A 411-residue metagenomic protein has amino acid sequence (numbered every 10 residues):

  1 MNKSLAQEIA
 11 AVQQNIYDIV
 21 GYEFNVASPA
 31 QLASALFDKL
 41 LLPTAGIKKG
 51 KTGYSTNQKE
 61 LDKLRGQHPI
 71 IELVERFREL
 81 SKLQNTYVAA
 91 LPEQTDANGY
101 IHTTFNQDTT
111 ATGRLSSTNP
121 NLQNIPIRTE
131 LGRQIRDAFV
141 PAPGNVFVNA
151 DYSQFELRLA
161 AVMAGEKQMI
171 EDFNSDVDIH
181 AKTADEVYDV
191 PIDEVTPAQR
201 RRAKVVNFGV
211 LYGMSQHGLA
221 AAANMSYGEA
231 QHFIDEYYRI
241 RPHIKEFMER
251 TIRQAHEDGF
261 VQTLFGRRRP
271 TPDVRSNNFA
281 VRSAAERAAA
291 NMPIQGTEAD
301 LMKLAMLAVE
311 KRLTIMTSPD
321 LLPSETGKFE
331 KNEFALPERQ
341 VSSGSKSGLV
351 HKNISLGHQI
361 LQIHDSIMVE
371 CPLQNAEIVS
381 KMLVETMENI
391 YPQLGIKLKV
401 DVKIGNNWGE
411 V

Functional and structural regions predicted by a protein language model:
M1-R128, V146, S153-E156, Q216 (+4 more regions): Conserved "right-hand" nucleotidyltransferase catalytic core of DNA-directed polymerases
Q14, D18-E72, R239-R287, E370 (+1 more regions): C-terminal polymerase-core module
S28, G113, D151, A184 (+6 more regions): Hydrophobic, well-ordered secondary-structure elements that form the walls of internal hydrophobic environments
P92-E93, M169-E171, E194, A288-E298 (+1 more regions): Short, contiguous acidic/charged loop-to-helix segments that flank catalytic cores in large enzymes
N98, H102-T103, Q107-T110, Y188-M316 (+3 more regions): Conserved catalytic core of nucleic-acid polymerases
Q107-P191: Function-dense linear segments that define catalytic or interfacial modules in macromolecule-processing proteins
P143-V146, F155, L356-H358, Q362-N389: Gly/His-enriched, cation/cofactor- and phosphate-binding structural elements
I315-L356: Intrinsic disorder/low-complexity segments
